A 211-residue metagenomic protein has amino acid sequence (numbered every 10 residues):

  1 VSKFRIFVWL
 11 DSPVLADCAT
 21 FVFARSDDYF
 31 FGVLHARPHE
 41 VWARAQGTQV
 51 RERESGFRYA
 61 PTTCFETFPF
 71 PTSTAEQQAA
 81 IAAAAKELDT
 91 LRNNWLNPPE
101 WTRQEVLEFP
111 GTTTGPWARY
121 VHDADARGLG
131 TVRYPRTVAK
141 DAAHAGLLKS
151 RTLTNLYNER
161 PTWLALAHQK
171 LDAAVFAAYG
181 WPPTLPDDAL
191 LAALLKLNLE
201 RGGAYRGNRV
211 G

Functional and structural regions predicted by a protein language model:
V1-G211: S-adenosyl-L-methionine
